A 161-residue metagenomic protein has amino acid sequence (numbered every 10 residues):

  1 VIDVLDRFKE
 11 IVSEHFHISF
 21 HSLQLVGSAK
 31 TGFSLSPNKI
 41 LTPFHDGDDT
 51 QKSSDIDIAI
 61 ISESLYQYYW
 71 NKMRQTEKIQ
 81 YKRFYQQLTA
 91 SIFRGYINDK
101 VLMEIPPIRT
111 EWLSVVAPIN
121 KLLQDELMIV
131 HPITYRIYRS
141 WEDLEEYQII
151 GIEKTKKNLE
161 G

Functional and structural regions predicted by a protein language model:
V1-S54, I61-G161: Catalytic core of pol beta-like nucleotidyltransferases
